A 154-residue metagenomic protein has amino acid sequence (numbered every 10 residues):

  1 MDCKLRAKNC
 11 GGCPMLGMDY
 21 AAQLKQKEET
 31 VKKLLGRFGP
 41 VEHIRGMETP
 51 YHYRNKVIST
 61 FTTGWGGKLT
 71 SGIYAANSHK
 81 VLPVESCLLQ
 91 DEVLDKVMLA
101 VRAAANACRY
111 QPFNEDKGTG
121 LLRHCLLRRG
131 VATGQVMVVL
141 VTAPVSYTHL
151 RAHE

Functional and structural regions predicted by a protein language model:
M1-R151: Accessory RNA-recognition modules of RNA-modification enzymes
E154: Acidic-residue sensor for enzyme active/binding pockets
